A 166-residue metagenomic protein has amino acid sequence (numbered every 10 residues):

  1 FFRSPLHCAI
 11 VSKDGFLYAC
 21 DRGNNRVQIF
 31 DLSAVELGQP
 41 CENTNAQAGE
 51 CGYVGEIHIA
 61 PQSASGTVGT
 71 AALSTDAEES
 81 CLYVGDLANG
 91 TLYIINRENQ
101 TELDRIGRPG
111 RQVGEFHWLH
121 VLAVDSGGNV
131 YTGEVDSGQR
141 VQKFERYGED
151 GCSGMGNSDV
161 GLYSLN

Functional and structural regions predicted by a protein language model:
F1-N166: Eukaryotic scaffold repeat domains enriched in small/polar residues
